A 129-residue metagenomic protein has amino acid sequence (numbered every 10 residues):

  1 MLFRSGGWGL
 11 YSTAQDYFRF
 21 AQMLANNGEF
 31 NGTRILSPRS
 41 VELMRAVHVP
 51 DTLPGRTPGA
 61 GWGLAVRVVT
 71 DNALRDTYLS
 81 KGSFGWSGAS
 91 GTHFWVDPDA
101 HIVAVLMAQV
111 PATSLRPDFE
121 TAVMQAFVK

Functional and structural regions predicted by a protein language model:
M1-K129: Catalytic loop of the DD-peptidase/beta-lactamase superfamily, centered on the K-T-G motif and neighboring
